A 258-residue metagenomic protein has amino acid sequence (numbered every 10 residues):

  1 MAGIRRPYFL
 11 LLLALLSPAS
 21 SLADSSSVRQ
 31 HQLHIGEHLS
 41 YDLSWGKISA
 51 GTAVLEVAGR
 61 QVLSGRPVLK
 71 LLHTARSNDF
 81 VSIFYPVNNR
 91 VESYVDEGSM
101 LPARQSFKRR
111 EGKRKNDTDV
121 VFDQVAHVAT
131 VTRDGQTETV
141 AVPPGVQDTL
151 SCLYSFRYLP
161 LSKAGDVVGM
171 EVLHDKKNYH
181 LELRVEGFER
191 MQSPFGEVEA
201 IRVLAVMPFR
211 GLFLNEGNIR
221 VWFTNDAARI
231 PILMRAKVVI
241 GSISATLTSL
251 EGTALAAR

Functional and structural regions predicted by a protein language model:
M1-F9: Bacterial N-terminal signal peptides that target proteins for export
A2, E138-V142, K163, H174: Short intrinsically disordered, low-complexity coil segments enriched in acidic
G3, A19-S20: A subset of signal/propeptide-processing and intrinsically disordered low-complexity segments in secreted/extracellular
Y8-P18: Bacterial N-terminal signal peptides
L22-Q124, Y158-R258: Acidic, serine/threonine-rich low-complexity disordered tracts
R114-R157: Hydrophobic, well-structured mid-protein blocks that either form specific transmembrane helices
